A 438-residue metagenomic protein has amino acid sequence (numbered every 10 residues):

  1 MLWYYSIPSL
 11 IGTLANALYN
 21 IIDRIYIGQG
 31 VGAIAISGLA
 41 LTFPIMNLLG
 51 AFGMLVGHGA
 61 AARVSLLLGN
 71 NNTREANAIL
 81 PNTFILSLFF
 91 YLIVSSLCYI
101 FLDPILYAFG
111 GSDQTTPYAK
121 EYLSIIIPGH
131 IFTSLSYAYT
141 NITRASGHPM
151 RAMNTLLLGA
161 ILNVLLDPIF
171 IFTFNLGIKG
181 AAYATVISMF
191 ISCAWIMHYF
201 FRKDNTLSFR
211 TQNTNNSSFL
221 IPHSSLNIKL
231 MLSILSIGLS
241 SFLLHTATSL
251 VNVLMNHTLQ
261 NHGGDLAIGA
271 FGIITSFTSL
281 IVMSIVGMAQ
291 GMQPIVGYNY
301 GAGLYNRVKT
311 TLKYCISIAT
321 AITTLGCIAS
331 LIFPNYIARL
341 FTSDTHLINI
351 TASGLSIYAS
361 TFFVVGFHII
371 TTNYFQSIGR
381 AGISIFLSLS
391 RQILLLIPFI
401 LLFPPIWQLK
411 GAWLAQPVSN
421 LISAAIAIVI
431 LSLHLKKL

Functional and structural regions predicted by a protein language model:
M1-I25, Q29-G30, P44-G59, R63 (+6 more regions): N-terminal transmembrane alpha-helices
M1-S6, V64-G129, T173-G238, V296-T361 (+1 more regions): Short alpha-helical transmembrane segments in multi-pass integral membrane proteins
Y4-D23, I125, S136, G159 (+4 more regions): Transmembrane helical elements of multi-pass membrane transporters/channels
S9, T13, I25, A62 (+16 more regions): Transmembrane alpha-helix boundary and packing residues in multipass membrane permease domains and related
L18-S37, L106-D113, I169-N175, F242 (+5 more regions): Helix-terminus/linker motif at the lipid-water interface of multi-pass membrane proteins
I36-S96, T133-A152, A270-I328, I332-P334 (+1 more regions): Small-residue-rich hydrophobic transmembrane alpha-helices
L48-A51, N163-P168, C193-M197, S279-M283 (+3 more regions): Hydrophobic transmembrane alpha-helices of multi-pass small-molecule transporters
G57, I126-R144, A152-N163, A181-I196 (+4 more regions): Short runs within selected transmembrane alpha-helices of multi-pass transporters and secretion channels
